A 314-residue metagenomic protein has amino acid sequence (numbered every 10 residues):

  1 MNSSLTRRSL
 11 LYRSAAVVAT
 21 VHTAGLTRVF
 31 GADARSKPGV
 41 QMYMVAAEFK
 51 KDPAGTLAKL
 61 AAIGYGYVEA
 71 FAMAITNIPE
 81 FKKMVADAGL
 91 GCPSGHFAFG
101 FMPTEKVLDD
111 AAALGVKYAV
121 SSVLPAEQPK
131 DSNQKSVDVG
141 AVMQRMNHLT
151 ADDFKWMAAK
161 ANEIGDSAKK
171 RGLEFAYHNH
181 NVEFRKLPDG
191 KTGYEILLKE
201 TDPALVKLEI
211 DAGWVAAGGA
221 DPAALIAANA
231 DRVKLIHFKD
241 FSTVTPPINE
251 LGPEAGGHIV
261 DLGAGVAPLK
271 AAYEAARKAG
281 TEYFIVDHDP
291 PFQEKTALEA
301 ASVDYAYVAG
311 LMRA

Functional and structural regions predicted by a protein language model:
M1-V18: N-terminal secretory signal peptides and thylakoid transit peptides that target proteins across membranes
A15, Y67, A74, G91 (+2 more regions): Active-site acidic/histidine proton-transfer and metal-coordination neighborhood in alpha/beta enzyme cores
G25-K50, K59: C-terminal segment of N-terminal export signals and the immediately downstream linker at the start of the mature
D33, L57-A62, T76-C92, E105-V116 (+4 more regions): Acidic (Asp/Glu)-rich catalytic clusters
V40, L60, V68, V85 (+4 more regions): Conserved, mostly hydrophobic/aromatic
V45-K51, E69-E80, H96-E105, A126-P129 (+5 more regions): Acidic-and-aromatic substrate-binding clefts and catalytic sites of carbohydrate-active enzymes
E69, S94, V120, A176 (+2 more regions): Conserved beta-strand positions in the central sheet of alpha/beta enzyme cores
K169-V266: Acidic/histidine-rich catalytic cores of soluble enzymes
